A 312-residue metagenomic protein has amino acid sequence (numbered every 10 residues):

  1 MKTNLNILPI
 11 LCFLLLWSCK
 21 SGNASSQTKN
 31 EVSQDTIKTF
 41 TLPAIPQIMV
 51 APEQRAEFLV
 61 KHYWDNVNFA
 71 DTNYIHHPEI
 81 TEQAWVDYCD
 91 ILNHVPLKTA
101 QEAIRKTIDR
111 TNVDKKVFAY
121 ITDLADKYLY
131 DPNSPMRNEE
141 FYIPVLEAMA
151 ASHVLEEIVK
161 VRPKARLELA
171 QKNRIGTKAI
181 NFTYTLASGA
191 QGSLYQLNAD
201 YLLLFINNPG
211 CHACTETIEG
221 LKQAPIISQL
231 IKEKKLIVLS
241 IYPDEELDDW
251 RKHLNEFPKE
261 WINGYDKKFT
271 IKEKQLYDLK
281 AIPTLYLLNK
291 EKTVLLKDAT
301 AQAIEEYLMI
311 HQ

Functional and structural regions predicted by a protein language model:
M1-L8: Bacterial N-terminal signal peptides that target proteins for export
L15-S18: C-terminal motif of bacterial Sec signal peptides marking the signal peptidase cleavage site
S21-A190: Oxidative protein folding and maturation machinery
G189, C211, L288-V294: Short, glycine-anchored, charge-dense loop/turn motifs used at functional sites
S193-L221, I237-L239: Short active-site neighborhood of thiol/selenol oxidoreductases, capturing the structured segment around
I218-N255, F269-K274: Structural microenvironment flanking redox-active thiols in thiol-disulfide oxidoreductases
L254-Y286, K290: Short, internal strand/loop/helix patches that form the active-site neighborhood or redox-interaction surface
A281-T284, K290-Q312: Non-catalytic, surface beta->alpha helical segment in thiol-disulfide oxidoreductase systems
